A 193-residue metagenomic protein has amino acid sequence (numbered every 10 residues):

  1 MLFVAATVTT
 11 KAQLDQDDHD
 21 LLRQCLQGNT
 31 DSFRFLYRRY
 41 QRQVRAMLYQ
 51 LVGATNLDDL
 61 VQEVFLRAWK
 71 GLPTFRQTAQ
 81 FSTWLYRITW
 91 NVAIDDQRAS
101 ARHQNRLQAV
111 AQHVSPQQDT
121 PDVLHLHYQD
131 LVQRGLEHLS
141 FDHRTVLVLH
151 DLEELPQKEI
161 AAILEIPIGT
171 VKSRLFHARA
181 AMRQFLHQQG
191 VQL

Functional and structural regions predicted by a protein language model:
M1-Q13, Q24, N105, H125-R134 (+3 more regions): C-terminal edge and immediately downstream basic/flexible tail or linker adjoining helix-turn-helix-like DNA-binding
L2-A5, L14-D15, D95, H103-Q129 (+1 more regions): Internal acidic/polar
A6-A12, L26-F35, R45-E63, I168 (+1 more regions): Short, charged helix-capping/linker segments at alpha-helix termini
L26-Q27, A54, E63-Q80, A99-S100 (+1 more regions): Sigma70-family region 2
R39-R42, Q50-G53, V148-L155: Short helix-capping/turn signature of helix-turn-helix
D59-L66, A79-N91: Structural recognition of an alpha-helix C-terminal capping motif at a helix-to-coil junction
P73-Q77, R87-Q108, H177: Arg/Lys-rich amphipathic alpha helix in sigma70-family domain 2
R134-T145, L149-T170, Q184-F185: Helix-turn-helix DNA-binding module
